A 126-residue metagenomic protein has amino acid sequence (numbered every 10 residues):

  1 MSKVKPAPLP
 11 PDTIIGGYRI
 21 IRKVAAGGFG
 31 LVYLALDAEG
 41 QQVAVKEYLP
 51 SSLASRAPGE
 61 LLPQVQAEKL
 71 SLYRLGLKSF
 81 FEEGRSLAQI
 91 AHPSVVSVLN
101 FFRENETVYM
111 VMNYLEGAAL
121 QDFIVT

Functional and structural regions predicted by a protein language model:
M1-D12: Juxta-kinase regulatory segment immediately upstream of eukaryotic protein kinase catalytic domains
I20-G27, V32: Protein kinase glycine-rich loop
A25, E82, A91-S94: Flexible N-lobe loop architecture of eukaryotic-like protein kinase catalytic domains
F29, H92-V95, L120: Non-catalytic scaffold residues of the protein kinase domain
L36-V43, L49-A54: Conserved N-lobe loop of protein kinases adjacent to the ATP-binding glycine-rich P-loop
S55-Q89: AlphaC helix of the eukaryotic protein kinase fold
F101: Activation-segment/catalytic-loop signature of the eukaryotic protein kinase fold
N105-A119, F123: Conserved short submotifs of the Hanks-type protein kinase catalytic core that shape the nucleotide-binding pocket
